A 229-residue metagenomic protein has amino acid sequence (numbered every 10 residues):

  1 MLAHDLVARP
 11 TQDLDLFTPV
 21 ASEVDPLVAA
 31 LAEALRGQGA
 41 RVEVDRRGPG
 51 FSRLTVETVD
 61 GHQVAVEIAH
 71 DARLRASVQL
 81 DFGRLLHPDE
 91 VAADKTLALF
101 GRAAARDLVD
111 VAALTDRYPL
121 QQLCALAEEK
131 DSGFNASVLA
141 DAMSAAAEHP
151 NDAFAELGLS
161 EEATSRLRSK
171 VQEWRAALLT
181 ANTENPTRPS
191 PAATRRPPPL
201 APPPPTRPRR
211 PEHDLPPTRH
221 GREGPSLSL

Functional and structural regions predicted by a protein language model:
M1-R195: Compositionally biased terminal segments of proteins
P191-L229: Non-Sec secretion/translocation targeting segments of pathogen effectors
